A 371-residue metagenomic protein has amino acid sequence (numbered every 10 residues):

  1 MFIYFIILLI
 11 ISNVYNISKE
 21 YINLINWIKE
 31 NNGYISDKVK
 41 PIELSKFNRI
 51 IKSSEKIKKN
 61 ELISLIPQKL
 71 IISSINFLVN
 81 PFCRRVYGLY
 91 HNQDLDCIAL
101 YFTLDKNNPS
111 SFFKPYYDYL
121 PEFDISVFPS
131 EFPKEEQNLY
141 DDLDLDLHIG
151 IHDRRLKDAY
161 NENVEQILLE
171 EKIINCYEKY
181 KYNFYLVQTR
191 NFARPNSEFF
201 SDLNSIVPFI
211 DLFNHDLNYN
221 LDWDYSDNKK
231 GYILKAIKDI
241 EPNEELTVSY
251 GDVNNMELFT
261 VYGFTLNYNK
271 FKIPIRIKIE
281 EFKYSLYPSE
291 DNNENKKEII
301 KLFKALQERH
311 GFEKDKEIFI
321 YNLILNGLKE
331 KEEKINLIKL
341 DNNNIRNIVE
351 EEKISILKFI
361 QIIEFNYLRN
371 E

Functional and structural regions predicted by a protein language model:
F2-N13: Cleavable N-terminal signal peptides of Sec/SRP-targeted secreted and luminal proteins
Y15-L70, I75-P81, K106-E371: Long, positively charged leader/targeting segments at protein N-termini
F82-D94: Intrinsically disordered, low-complexity polar regions and short flexible loop motifs
L89, A99-F102: E2/UBC-UEV (E2-variant) core
Q93-A99, S111-P115: Residues forming well-ordered secondary-structure scaffolds
